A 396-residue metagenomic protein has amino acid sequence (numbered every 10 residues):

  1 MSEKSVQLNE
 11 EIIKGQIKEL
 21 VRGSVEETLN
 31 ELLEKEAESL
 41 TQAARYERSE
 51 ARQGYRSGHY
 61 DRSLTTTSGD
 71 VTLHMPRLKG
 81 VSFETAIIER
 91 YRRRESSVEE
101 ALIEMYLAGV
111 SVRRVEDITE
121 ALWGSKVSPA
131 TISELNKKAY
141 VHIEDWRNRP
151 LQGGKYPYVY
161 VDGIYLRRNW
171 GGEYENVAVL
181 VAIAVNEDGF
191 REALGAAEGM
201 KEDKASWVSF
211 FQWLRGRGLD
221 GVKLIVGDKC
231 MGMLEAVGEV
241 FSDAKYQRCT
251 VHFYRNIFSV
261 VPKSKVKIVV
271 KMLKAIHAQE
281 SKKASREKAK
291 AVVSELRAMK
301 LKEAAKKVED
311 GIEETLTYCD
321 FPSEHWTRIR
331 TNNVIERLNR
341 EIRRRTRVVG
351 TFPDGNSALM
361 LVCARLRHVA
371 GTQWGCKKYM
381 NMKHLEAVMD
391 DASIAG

Functional and structural regions predicted by a protein language model:
M1-E89, R167: Short, conserved DNA-binding cores of transcription-related domains
M1-K4, K35-E38, Q42, L107 (+1 more regions): Acidic/histidine-rich catalytic cores and adjacent linkers of DNA breakage/strand-transfer/modification proteins
H74-K79, I87-R92, S125-K126, T131-V226 (+5 more regions): RNase H-like nuclease fold core
E84, I257-A291: Metal-dependent DNA phosphodiester-chemistry modules and their immediately adjacent helices/loops in DNA-processing
S97-G109: Short, amphipathic alpha-helical "recognition" segments used to contact nucleic acids or chromatin
R113-G124: DNA-recognition alpha helix
L224-M231, A236-M272: Conserved beta-strand -> loop -> alpha-helix junction used to position metal-binding or nucleic-acid-contacting
